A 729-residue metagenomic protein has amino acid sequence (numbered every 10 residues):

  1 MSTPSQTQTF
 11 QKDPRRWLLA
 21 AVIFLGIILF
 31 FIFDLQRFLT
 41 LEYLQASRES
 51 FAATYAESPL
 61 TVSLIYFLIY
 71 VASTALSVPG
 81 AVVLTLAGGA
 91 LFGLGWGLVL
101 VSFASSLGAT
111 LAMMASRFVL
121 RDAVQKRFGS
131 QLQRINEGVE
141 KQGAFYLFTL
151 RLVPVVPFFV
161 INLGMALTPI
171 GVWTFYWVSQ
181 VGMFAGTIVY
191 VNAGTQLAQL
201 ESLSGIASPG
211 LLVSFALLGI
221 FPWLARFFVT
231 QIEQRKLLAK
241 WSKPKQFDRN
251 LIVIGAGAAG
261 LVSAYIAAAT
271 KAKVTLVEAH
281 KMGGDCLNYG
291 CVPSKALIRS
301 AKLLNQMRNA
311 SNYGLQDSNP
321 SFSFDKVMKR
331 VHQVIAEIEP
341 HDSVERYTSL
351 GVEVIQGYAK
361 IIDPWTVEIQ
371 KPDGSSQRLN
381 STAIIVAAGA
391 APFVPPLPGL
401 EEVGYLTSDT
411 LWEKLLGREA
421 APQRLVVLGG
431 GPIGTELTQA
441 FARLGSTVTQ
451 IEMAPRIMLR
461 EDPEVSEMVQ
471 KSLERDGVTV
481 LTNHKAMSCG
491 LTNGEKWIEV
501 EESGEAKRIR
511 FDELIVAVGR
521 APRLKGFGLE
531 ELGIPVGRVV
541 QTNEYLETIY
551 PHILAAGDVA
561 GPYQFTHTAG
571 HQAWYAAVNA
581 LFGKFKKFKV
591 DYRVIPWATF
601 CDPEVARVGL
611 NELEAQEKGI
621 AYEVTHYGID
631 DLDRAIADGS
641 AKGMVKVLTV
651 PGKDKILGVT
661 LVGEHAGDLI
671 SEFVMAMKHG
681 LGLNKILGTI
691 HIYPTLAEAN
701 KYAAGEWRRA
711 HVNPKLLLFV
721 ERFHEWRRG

Functional and structural regions predicted by a protein language model:
T3-S5, F10, L29-Y66, S102 (+5 more regions): Membrane-interfacial helix-loop-helix
R249-L276, G434-R443: N-terminal Rossmann-like FAD-binding beta1-loop-alpha1 element of flavoenzymes
I254-A256, A268-H280, V292, A296-S300 (+4 more regions): Flexible, glycine-rich terminal cap/loop adjacent to redox cofactors in electron-transfer oxidoreductases
C291, A388-T447, I451, D476 (+1 more regions): Glycine-rich dinucleotide-binding loop and its adjacent helix/turn
S294-Q333, K589-V590: Glycine-rich active-site loop/strand segments that organize a redox cofactor
D317-S318, E353-Q356, K360-G374, L379 (+4 more regions): A Rossmann-like FAD-binding core segment of flavoenzymes
M328, Q333-P340, V344, E413 (+4 more regions): Rossmann-like dinucleotide-binding cores of NAD(P)H-dependent redox enzymes
E401-E419, R508-K586, E672: FAD-site-proximal beta/loop scaffold in flavoenzymes
